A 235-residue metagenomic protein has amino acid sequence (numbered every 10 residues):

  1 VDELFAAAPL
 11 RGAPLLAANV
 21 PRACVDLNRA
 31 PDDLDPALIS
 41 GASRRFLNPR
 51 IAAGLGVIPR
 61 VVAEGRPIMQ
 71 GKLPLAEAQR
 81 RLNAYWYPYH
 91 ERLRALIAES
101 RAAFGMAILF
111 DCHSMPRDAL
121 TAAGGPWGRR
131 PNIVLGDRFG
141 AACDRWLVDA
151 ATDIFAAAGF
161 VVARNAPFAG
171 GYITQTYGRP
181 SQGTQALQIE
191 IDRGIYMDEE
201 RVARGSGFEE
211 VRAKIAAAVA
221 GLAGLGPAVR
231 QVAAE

Functional and structural regions predicted by a protein language model:
V1-L109, S114-Q185, I191-E235: N-terminal catalytic or cofactor-binding beta/alpha core of small enzyme domains
